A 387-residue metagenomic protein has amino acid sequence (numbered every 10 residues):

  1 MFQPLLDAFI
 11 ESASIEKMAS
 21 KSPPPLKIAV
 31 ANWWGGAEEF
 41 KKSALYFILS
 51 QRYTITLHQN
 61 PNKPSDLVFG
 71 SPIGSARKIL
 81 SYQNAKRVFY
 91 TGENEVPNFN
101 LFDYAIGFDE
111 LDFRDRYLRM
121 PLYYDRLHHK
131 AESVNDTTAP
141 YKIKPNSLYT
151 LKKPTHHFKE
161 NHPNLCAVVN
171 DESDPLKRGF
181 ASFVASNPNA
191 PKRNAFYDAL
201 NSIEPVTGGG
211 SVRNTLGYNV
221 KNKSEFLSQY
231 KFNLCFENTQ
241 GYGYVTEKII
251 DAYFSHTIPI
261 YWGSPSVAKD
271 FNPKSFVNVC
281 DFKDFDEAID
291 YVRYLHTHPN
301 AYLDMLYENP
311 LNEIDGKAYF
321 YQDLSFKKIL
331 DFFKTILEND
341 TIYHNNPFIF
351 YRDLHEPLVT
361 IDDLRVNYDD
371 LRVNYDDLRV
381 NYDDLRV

Functional and structural regions predicted by a protein language model:
F2-Q83, V88, E95-G208, L216-V387: Pol beta-like nucleotidyltransferase catalytic core
S211: Binding-interface segments
